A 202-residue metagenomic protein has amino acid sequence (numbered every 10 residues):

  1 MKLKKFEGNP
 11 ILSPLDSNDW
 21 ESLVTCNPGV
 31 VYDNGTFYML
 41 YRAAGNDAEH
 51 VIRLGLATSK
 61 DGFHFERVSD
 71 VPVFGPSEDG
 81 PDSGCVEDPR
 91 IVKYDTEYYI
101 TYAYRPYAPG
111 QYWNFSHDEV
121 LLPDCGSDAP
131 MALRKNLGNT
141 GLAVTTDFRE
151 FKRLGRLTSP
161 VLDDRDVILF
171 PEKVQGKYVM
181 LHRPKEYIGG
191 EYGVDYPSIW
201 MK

Functional and structural regions predicted by a protein language model:
M1-L23, N27-G84, V92-I168, E172-K202: Beta-rich carbohydrate-recognition and catalytic domains
D88: Peripheral membrane lipid-binding modules
